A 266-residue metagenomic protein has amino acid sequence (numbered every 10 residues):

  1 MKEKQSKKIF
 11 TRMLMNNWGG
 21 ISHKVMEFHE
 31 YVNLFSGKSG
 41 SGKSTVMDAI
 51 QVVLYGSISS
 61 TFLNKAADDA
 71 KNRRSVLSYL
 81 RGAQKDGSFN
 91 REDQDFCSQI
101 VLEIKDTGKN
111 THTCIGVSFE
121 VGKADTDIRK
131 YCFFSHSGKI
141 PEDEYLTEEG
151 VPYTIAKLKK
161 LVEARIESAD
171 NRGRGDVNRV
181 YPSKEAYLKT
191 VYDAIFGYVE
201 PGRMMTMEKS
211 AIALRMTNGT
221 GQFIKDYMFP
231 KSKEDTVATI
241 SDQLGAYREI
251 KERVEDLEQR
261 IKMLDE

Functional and structural regions predicted by a protein language model:
M1-V162: Extreme N-terminal "head/tail" segments of very large remodeling/mechanoenzyme assemblies
V151-E266: Extended, Lys/Glu-rich alpha-helical coiled-coil stalks
